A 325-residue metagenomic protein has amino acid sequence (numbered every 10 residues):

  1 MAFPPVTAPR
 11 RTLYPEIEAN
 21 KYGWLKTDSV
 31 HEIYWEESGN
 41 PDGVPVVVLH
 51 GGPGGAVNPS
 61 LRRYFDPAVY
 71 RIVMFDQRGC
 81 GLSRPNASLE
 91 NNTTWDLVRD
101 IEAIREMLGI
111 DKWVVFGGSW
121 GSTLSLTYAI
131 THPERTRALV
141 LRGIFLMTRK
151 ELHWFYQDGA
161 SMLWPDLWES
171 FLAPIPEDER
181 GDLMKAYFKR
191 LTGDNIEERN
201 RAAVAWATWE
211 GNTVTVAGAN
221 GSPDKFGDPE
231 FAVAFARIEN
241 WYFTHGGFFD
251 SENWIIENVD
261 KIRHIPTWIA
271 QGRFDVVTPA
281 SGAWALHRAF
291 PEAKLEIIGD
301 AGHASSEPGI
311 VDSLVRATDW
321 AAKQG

Functional and structural regions predicted by a protein language model:
P53-D66: The serine-hydrolase catalytic nucleophile loop
P67-P85: Conserved alpha/beta-hydrolase
W95-W113: Conserved acidic catalytic loop of the alpha/beta-hydrolase fold
D111-K150: Conserved hydrolase catalytic core segment
E134-Y187: A catalytic-pocket lid/entrance helix-loop region that shapes and gates access to the active site across common
I262-R263, I269-Q271: Short beta-strand/loop motif that positions the catalytic acidic residue of the alpha/beta-hydrolase fold
V276-G282: Conserved alpha/beta-hydrolase "acid-adjacent" motif
A293-G325: Catalytic active-site module of serine/aspartate enzymes centered on a nucleophile-bearing elbow/loop
